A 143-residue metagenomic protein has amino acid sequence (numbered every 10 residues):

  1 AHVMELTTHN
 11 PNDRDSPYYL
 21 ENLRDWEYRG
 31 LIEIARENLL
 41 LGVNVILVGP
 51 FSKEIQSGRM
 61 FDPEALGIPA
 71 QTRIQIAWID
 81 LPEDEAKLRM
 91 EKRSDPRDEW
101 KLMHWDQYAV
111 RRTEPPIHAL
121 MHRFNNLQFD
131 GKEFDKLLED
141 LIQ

Functional and structural regions predicted by a protein language model:
A1, S52-K53, D80-A86, F129-D130: Conserved nucleotide-binding/hydrolysis micro-motifs of P-loop NTPases
A1-R36: Conserved substrate/cofactor phosphate-moiety recognition/catalytic segment in nucleotide-dependent phosphotransferases
T7-N10, R59-P63, M90-S94, L137-E139: Short, glycine/charged-enriched secondary-structure capping and boundary segments
N22-A70: Glycine-rich phosphate-binding loop used to anchor ATP phosphates in small-molecule kinases, encompassing both
L47-G49, A77-D80, R123-N125: Conserved beta-strand segments of the P-loop GTPase G domain that flank and frequently precede/overlap
P69-M90: Conserved phosphate-donor/acceptor-positioning beta-strand/loop module used by diverse small-molecule
E91-L138, Q143: Small-molecule kinase domains that catalyze NTP-dependent phosphoryl transfer to phosphate-bearing small molecules
